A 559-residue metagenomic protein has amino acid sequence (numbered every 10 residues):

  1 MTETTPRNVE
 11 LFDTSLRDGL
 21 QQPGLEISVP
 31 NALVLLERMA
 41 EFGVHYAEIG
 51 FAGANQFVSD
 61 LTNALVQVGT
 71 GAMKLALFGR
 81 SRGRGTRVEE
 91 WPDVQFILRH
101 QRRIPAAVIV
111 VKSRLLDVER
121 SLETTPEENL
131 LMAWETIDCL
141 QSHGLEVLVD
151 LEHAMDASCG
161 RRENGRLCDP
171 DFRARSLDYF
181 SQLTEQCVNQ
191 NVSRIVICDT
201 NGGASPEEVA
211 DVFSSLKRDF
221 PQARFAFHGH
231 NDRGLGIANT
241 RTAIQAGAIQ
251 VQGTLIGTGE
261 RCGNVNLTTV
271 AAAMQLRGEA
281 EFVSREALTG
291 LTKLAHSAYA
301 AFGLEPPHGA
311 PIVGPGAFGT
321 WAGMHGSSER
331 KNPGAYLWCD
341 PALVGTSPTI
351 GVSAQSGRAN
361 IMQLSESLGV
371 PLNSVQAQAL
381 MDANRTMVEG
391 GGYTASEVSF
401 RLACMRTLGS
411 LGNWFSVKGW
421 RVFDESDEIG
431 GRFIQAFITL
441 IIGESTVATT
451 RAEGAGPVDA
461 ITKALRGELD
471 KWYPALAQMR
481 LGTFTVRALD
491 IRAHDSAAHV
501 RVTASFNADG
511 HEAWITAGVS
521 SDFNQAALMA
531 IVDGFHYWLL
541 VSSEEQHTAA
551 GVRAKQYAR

Functional and structural regions predicted by a protein language model:
T2, Q21, E26, L33-V34 (+2 more regions): Non-catalytic terminal/interface segments that mediate subunit docking, oligomerization, and allosteric communication
N8-V9, D13-S15, G278-S445, T449-R451 (+2 more regions): A mid-to-C-terminal "edge-of-domain" accessory segment
V9-L11, Q21-Y46, A64-T70, G83-A223 (+1 more regions): Alpha/beta enzyme core
L16, F51-A52, R80-R82, V111-R114 (+7 more regions): Short, ordered loop/turn segments at secondary-structure junctions
G71-G79: A glycine-rich helix N-cap at a beta->alpha junction
T200-A204, E208-K331: Catalytic alpha/beta core domains of metabolic enzymes, predominantly
Q252-E260, A272-S284, L343-I350, S367 (+1 more regions): Short beta-alpha connecting loops at secondary-structure transitions that line or flank enzyme active sites
H511-V552: Mixed-charge, glycine-accented linear interaction segment located at domain edges/termini
